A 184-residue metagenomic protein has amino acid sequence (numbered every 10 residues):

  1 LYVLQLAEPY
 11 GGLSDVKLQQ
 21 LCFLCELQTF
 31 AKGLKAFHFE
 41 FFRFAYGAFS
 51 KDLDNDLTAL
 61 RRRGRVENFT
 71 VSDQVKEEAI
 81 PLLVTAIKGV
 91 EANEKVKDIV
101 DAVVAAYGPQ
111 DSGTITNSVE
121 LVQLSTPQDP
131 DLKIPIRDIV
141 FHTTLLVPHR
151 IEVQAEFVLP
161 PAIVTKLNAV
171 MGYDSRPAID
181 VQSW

Functional and structural regions predicted by a protein language model:
L1-W184: Domain-edge interaction signal
